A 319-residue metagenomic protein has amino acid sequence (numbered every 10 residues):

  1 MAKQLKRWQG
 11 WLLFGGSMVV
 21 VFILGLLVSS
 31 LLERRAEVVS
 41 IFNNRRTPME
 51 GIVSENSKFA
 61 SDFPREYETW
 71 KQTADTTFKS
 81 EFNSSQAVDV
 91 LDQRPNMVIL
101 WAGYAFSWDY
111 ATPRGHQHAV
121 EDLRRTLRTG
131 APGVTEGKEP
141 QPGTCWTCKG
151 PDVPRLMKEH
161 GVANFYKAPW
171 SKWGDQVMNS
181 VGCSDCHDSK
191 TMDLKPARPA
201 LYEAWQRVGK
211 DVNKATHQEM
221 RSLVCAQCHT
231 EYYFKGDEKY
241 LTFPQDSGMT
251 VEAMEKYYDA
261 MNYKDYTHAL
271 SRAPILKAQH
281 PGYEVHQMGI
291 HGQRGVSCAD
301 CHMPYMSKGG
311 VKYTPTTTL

Functional and structural regions predicted by a protein language model:
K3-F14, G25-R114, K158-S180, D185 (+2 more regions): Primarily the internal scaffold of c-type cytochrome electron-transfer domains, especially repeated/multiheme c-type
G16-M18: Single-pass type I membrane protein transmembrane segment
V20-L24: Hydrophobic core segments of alpha-helical transmembrane domains in multi-pass membrane transport and ion-translocation
V28, Y110-G143, D175: Long, charge-dense tracts
T135-L156, G161: A cross-kingdom signal targeting lumenal/periplasmic-facing segments of multi-pass membrane and secretory-pathway
